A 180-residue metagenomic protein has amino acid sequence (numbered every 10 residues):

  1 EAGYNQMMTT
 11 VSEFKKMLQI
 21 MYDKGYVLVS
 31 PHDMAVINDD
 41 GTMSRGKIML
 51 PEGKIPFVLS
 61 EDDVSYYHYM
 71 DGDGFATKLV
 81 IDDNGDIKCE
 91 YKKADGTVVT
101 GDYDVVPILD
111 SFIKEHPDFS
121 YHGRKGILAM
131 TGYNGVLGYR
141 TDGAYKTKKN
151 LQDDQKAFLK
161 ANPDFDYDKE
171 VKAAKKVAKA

Functional and structural regions predicted by a protein language model:
E1-K179: Active-site beta->alpha N-cap acidic-glycine motif
